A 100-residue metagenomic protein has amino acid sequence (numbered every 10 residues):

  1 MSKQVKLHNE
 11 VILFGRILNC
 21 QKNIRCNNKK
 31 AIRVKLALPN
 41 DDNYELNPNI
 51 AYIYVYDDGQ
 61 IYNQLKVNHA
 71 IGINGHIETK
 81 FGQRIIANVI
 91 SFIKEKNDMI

Functional and structural regions predicted by a protein language model:
M1-I100: Single-stranded nucleic acid-binding surfaces, predominantly the OB-fold ssDNA-binding core
